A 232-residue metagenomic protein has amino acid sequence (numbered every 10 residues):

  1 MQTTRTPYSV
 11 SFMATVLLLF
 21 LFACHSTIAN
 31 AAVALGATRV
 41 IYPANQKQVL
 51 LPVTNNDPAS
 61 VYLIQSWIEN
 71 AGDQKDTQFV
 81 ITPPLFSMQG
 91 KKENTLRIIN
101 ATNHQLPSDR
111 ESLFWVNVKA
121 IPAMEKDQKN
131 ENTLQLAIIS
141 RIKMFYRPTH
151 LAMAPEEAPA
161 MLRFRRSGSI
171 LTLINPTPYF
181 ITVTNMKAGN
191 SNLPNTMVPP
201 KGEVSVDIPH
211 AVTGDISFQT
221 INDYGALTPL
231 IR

Functional and structural regions predicted by a protein language model:
M1-S9: N-terminal secretory signal peptides that target proteins for export/translocation
C24-S26: N-terminal signal peptide c-region/cleavage motif recognized by signal peptidases
N30-V53, M153-R163: Beta-sheet-dominated interaction scaffolds and their linkers
V49-N55, I98, F114-V118, I170-I174: Buried hydrophobic-core signal for structured, non-transmembrane domains
D57-Q74, P176-N192: Short acidic, flexible loop segments centered on an aromatic residue
D73-Q105, N190-D215: Intrinsically disordered, low-complexity Pro/Gly/Ser/Thr-rich segments with frequent PxxP/GP/PP motifs and embedded
N103-L151, E157, L162, G214-R232: Terminal connector regions
L162-R232: Intrinsically disordered, low-complexity segments enriched in serine, threonine, and glycine
